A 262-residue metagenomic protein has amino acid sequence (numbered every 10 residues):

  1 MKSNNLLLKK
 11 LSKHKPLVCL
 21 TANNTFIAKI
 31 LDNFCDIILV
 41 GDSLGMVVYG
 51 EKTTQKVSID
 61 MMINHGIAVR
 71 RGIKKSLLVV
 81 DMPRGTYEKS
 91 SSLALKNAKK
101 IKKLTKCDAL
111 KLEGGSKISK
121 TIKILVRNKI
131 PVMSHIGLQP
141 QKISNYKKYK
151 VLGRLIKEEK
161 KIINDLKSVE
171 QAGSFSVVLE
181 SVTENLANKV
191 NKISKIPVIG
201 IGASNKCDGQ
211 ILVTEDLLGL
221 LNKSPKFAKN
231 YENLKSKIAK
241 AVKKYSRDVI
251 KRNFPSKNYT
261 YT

Functional and structural regions predicted by a protein language model:
M1-E232, S236-T262: Alpha/beta enzyme core
